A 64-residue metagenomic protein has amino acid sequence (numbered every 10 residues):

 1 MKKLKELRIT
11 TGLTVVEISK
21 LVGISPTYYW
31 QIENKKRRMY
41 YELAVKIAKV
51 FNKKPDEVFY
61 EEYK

Functional and structural regions predicted by a protein language model:
K2-L21: Short basic helix-loop element that most often maps to the first helix and adjoining turn of HTH DNA-binding modules
E17, Y28, E57: Residues in the helix-turn-helix
G23-R38: Recognition helix of helix-turn-helix/homeodomain-like DNA-binding domains that insert into the DNA major groove
R38-M39, V58: Short amphipathic alpha-helical segment with a characteristic S/N-K-E followed by hydrophobic residues
L43-E57: DNA major-groove recognition helix of helix-turn-helix/homeodomain DNA-binding modules
E57-K64: Short amphipathic recognition helices of helix-turn-helix/homeodomain-type DNA-binding modules
